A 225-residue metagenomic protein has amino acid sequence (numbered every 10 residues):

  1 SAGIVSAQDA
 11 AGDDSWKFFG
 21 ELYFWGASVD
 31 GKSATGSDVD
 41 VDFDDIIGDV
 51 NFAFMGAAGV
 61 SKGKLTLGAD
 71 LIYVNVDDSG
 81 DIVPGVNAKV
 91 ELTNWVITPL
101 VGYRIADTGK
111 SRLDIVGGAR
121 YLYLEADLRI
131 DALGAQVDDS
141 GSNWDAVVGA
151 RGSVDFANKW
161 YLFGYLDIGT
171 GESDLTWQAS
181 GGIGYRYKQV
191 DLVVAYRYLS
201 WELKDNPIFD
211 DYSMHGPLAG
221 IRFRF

Functional and structural regions predicted by a protein language model:
I4-N75: Short glycine/proline- and aromatic-enriched beta-strand/turn motifs that initiate or cap beta-hairpins
D14-W16, S37, V50-F54, T93-I97 (+5 more regions): Residues that define the transmembrane beta-barrel architecture of outer-membrane proteins
G20, G56-K62, P99-Y103, G117-A119 (+4 more regions): Residues on the lipid-exposed face of transmembrane beta-strands in outer-membrane beta-barrel proteins
F24-S28, F43, K62-K64, L71-D77 (+7 more regions): Transmembrane beta-strands of outer-membrane beta-barrel pores
G31-D38, S79-G85, A126-G134, S173-A179 (+1 more regions): Outer-membrane beta-barrel translocator domains and adjoining extracellular loop/strand segments of Gram-negative
G48, G109, D167-Q178, N206: Solvent-exposed loop/turn segments connecting transmembrane beta-strands in outer-membrane beta-barrel proteins
L65-G149, V154-K159: Gram-negative (and chloroplast) outer-membrane scaffold detector with strong preference for beta-barrel transmembrane
V193-F225: Outer-membrane beta-barrel translocator/channel fold
